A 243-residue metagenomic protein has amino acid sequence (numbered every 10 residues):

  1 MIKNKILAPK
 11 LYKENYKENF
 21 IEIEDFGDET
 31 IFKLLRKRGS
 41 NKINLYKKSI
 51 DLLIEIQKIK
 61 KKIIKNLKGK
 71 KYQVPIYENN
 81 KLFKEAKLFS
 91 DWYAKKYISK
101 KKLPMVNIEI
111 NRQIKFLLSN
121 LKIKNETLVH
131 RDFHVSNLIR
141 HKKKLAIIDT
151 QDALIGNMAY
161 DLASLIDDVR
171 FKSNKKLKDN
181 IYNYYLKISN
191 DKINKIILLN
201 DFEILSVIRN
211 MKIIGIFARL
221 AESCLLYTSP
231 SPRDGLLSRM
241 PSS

Functional and structural regions predicted by a protein language model:
M1-K84, K122: ATP-binding pocket architecture of kinase catalytic cores
K5, L53-L67, Y93-Y97, L121 (+4 more regions): A general structural signal marking secondary-structure boundaries and capping sites
I31-I43, Y97-K102, F171-S173, E222-L226: Short, polar/flexible loop-turn hinges at active-site or ligand-entry regions and domain interfaces
I56-Q57, K115-L162, V169-K176: Active-site acidic catalytic loop and adjacent metal/ATP-binding pocket of ATP-dependent phosphoryl transfer enzymes
K61, K65-Q73, N80-K81, E85-L128 (+1 more regions): An alpha-helical support segment within catalytic cores of ATP-dependent transferases
V74-Y77, K195-S206: All-alpha amphipathic helical-bundle segments outside canonical DNA-binding/catalytic cores that form hydrophobic
K87-Y97, M158-I193, I204-S223: Active-site activation/catalytic loop segments of kinase-like enzymes and analogous catalytic loops in related
Y227-S243: Single conserved hydrophobic/aromatic residue that forms the stacking wall/gate of nucleotide- or nucleobase-binding
